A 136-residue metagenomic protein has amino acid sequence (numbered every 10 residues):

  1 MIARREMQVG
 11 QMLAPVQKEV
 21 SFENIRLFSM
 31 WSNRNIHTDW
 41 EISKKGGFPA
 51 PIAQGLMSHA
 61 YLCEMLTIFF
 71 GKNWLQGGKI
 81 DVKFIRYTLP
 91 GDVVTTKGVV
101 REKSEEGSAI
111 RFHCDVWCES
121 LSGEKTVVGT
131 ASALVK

Functional and structural regions predicted by a protein language model:
M1-A53: Catalytic strand-loop segment that frames the active site of acyl-thioester-processing enzymes
M1-P15, L89-K136: HotDog/MaoC-like acyl-thioester-processing domains
R26, G78, G107-S108: Sparse recognition of residues in long alpha-helices and their boundaries
R34-N35, I42-G47, I80, L89 (+2 more regions): Short, surface-exposed, polar/charged, turn-prone segments marking secondary-structure boundaries
G47-A53, M57-R101: Hydrophobic beta-strand-centered segment that forms part of the acyl-chain substrate-binding groove
